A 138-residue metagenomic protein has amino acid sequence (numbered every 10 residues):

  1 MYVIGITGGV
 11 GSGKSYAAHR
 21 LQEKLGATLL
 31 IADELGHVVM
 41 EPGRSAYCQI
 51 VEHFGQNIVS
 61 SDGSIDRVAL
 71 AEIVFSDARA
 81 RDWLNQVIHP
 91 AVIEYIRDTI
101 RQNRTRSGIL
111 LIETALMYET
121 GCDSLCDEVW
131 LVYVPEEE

Functional and structural regions predicted by a protein language model:
I4-I6: Hydrophobic anchor at the beta1->P-loop junction of P-loop NTPases
G9: P-loop (Walker A) phosphate-binding loop of NTP-binding proteins
S12: ATP-binding Walker
S15: Walker A/P-loop
A27-M40: Short beta-strand-centered segment that lines the nucleotide-binding/catalytic pocket of NTP-utilizing
H37-G108: ATP-dependent small-molecule kinase phosphotransfer cores that center on conserved nucleotide phosphate-binding segments
Y95-T105, I109-E138: ATP-dependent NMP and nucleoside kinases share a basic, alpha-helical "lid"
